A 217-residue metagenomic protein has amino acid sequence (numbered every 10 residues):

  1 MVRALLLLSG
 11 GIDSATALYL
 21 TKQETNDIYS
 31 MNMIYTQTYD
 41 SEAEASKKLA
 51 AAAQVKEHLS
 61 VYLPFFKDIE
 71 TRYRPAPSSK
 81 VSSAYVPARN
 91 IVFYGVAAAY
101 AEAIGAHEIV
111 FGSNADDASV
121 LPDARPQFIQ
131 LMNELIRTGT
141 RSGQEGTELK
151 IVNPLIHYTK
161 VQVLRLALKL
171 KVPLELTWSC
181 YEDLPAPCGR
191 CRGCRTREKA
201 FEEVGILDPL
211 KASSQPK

Functional and structural regions predicted by a protein language model:
M1-L170: ATP-dependent adenylation/nucleotidyltransferase module used to activate substrates
T25, P216-K217: Iron-sulfur (Fe-S) cluster-binding modules
A52-A53, K199, K211-S213: Short, intrinsically disordered/low-complexity patches at protein termini and at juxtamembrane boundaries
G95, W178-K199: Local cysteine-cluster metal-coordination motifs and their immediate loop/turn environment, predominantly Fe-S cluster
A167-K169, L174-D183: Short, intrinsically disordered, charge-biased short linear motifs at domain edges
D183-L184, G205-P216: Short cysteine/histidine-rich metal-coordination sites, predominantly Zn2+-binding motifs
R192, A200-P209: Short cysteine/histidine-rich zinc-coordinating motifs and their immediately flanking basic loops
